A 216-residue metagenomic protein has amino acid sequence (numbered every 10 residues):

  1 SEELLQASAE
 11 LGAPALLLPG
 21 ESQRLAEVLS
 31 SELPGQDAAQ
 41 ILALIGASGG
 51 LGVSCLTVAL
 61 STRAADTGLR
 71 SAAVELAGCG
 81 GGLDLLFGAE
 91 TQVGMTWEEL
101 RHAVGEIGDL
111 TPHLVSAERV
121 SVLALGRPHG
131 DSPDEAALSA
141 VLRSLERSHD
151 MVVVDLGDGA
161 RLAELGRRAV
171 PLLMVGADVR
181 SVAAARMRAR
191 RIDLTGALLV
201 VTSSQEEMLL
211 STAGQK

Functional and structural regions predicted by a protein language model:
S1, L18-G20, I45-G49, L76 (+4 more regions): Structural motif
S1-I41, T91, M95-D109, A183 (+2 more regions): Acidic-aromatic/histidine active-site loop/patch
L5-Q6, T62, R143, A163: Alpha-helical segments flanking ligand/cofactor-binding loops in enzyme cores
P14-L18, A72, L172-M174: Short hydrophobic alpha-helical runs that function as membrane-insertion/retention elements
P34-V74: Walker A (P-loop) phosphate-binding motif
I45-G46, A73-R147: P-loop/Walker-type NTP enzyme "switch/lid" segment
A140-K216: Conserved catalytic-core segment of NTP-binding enzymes
